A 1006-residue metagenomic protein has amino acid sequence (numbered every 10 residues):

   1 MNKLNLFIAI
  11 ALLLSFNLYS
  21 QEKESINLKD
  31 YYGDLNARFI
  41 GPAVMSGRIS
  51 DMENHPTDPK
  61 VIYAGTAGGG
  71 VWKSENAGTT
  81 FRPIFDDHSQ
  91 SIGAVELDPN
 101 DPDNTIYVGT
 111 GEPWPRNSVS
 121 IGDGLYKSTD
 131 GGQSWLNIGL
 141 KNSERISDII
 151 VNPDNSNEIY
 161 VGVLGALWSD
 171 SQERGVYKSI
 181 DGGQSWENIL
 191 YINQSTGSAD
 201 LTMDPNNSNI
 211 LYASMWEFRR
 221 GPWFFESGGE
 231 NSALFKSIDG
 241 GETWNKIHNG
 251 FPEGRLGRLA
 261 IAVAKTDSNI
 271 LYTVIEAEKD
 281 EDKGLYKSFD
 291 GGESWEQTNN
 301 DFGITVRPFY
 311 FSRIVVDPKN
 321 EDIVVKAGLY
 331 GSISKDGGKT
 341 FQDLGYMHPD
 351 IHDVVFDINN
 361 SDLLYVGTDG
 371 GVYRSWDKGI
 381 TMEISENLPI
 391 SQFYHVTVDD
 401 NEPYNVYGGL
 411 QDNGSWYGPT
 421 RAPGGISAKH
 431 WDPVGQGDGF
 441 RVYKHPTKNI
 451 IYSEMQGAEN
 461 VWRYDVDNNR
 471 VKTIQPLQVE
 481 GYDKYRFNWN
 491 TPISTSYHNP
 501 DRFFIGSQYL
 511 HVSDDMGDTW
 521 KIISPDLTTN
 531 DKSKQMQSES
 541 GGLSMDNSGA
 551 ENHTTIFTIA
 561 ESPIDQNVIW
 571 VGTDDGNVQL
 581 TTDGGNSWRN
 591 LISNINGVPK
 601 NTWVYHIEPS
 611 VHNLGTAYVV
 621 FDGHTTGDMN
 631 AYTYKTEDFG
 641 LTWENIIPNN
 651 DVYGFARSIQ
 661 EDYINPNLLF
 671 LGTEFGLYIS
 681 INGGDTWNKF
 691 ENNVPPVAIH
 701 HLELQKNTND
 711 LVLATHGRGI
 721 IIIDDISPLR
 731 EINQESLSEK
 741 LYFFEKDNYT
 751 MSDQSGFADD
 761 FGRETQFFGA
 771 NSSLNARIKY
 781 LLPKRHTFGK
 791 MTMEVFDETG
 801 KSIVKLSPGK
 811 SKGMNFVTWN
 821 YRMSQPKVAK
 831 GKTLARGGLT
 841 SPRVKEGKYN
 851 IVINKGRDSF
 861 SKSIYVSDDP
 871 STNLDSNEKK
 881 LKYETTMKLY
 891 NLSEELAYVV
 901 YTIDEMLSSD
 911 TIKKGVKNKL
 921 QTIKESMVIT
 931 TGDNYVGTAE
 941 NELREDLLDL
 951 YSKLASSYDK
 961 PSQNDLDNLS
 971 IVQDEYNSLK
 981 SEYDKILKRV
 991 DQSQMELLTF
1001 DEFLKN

Functional and structural regions predicted by a protein language model:
M1-K23: Bacterial Sec-dependent N-terminal signal peptides
I8, N17-S20, G33, R82 (+7 more regions): Compositionally biased, low-structure terminal segments
I10-L12, N360, E940, S956: Intrinsic disorder/low-complexity segments
S15, R421-A422, P870-N873: A structural signal for beta-strand and strand-to-loop patches characteristic of beta-rich domains
Q21-Q766, S773-L774: Beta-propeller blade termini and top-face loops
L477-E480, N488-P492, H498, Q508-H511 (+12 more regions): C-terminal low-complexity, glycine/proline- and small-hydrophobic-enriched intrinsically disordered tails that act as
